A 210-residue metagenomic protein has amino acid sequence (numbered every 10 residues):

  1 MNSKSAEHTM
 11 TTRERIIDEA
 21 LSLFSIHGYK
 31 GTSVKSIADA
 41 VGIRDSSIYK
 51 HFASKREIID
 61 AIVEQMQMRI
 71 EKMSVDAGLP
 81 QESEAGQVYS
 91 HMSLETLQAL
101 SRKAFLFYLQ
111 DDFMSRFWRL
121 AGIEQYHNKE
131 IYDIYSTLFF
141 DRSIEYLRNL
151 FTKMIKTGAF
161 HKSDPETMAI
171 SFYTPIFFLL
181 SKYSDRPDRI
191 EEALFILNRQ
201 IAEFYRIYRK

Functional and structural regions predicted by a protein language model:
M1-T11, Q81: N-terminal intrinsically disordered/low-complexity leader segments
K4, D133, T137, D141 (+1 more regions): Hydrophobic/aromatic-rich alpha-helical bundle segments in the mid-to-C-terminal region
K4, R15, L23-Q65: Helix-turn-helix
E64-E71, A77-G78: Short, basic, alpha-helical segments at the C-terminal edge of helix-turn-helix-like DNA-binding modules
S74-D112, M168-F172, N198: Hydrophobic alpha-helical connector segments
S101-A104, W118-G122, F172, I176 (+1 more regions): Short alpha-helical scaffolding segments that buttress acidic/His motifs in well-ordered protein cores
Q110-G122, Y126-K156: Amphipathic alpha-helical packing segments from all-alpha helical-bundle domains
